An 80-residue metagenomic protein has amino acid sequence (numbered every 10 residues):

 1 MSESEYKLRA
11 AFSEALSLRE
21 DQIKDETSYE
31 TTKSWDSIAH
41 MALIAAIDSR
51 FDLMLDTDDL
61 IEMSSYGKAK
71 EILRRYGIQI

Functional and structural regions predicted by a protein language model:
S2-A45, S49-I80: Phosphopantetheine-dependent thiolation modules in NRPS/PKS and related acyl-activating systems
